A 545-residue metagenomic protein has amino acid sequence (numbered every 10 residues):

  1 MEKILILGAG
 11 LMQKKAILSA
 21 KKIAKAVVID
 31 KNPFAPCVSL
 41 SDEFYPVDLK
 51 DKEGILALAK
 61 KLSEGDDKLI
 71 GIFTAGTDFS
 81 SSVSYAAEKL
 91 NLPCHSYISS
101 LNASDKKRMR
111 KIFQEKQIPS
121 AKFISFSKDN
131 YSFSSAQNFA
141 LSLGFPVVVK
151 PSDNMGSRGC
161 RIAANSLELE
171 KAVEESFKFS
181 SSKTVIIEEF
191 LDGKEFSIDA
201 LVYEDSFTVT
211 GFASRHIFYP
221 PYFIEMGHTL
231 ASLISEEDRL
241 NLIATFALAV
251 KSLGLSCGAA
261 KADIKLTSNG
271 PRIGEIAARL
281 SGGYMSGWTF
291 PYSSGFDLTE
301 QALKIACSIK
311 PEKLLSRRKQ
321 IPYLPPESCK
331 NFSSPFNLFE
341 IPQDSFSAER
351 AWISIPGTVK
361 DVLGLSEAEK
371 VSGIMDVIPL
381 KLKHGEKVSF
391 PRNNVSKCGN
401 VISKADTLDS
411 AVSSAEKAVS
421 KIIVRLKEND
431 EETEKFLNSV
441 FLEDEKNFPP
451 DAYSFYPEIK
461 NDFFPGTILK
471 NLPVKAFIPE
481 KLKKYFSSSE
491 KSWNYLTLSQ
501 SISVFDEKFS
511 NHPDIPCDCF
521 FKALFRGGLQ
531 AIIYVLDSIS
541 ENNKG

Functional and structural regions predicted by a protein language model:
M1-S99, D129-Y131, K319-F336, K381-S396 (+3 more regions): ATP-binding N-terminal substructure of ATP-dependent carboxylate-amine bond-forming enzymes
G54-I55, F133-A136, L169-K171, G357-L363 (+1 more regions): Short, conserved charged micro-motifs
D105-I186, D192, E204-D205, S232-A244 (+3 more regions): Active-site nucleotide/adenylate-binding loops and adjacent lid/helix of ATP-dependent enzymes
K128, A164-N165, A200, W352-I355 (+1 more regions): Short beta-strand-to-loop capping motifs
R161, E189, P291, K397-A405: Short, well-ordered beta-strand elements within core beta-sheets of diverse protein domains
S176-T184, E189-A231, L240-I273, A277-S286 (+1 more regions): Phosphate-binding core of ATP-grasp and ATP-grasp-like enzymes
N241-A262, S268, A277-D361: Active-site "cap" helix and flanking loop/linker of ATP-utilizing ligase/carboxylase catalytic domains
A351-E386: Glycine-rich active-site loop/lid that clamps phosphate-bearing ligands
